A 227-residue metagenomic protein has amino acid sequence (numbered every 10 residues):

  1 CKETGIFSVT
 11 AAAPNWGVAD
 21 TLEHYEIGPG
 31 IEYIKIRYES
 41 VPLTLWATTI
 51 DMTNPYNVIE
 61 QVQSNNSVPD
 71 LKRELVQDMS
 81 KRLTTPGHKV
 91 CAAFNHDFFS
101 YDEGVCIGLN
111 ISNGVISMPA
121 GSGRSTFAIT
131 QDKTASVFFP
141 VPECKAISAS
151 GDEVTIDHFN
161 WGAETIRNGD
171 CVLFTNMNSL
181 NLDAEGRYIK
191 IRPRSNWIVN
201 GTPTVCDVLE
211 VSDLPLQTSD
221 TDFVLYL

Functional and structural regions predicted by a protein language model:
E3-L227: Gly/Ser/Thr/Pro-rich low-complexity, intrinsically disordered segments
